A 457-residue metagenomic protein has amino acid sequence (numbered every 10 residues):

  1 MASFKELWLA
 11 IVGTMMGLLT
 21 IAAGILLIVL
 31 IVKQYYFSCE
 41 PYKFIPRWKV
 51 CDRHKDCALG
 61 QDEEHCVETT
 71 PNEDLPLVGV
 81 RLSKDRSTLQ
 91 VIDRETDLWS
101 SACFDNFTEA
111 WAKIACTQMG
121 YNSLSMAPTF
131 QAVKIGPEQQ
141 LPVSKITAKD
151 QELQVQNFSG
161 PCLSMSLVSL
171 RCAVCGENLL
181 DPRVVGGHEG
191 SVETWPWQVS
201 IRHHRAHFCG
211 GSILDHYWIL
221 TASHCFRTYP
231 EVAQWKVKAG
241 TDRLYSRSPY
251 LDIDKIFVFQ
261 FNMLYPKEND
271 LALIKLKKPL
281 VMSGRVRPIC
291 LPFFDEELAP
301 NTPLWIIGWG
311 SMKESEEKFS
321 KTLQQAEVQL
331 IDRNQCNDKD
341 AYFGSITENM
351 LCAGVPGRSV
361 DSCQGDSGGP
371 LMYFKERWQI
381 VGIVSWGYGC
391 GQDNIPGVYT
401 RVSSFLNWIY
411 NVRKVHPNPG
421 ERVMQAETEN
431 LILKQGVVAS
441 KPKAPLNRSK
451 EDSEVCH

Functional and structural regions predicted by a protein language model:
M1-V50, H54-P196, H207-F208, A233-K236 (+1 more regions): Extracellular disulfide-rich modular ectodomains, prototypically LDL receptor class
K55, E64, T96, A206 (+12 more regions): Conserved beta-strand elements of beta-rich interaction domains across eukaryotes, especially beta-propellers
T117-V133, Q139, E177-D181, I201-R202 (+5 more regions): Conserved H-D interstitial segment of serine endopeptidase catalytic domains
S164-V174, A272-K275, V402-I409: Short, structured beta-strand segments at or near domain termini in extracellular proteins/domains
E189, L244-S248, M263-E268, M282-S283 (+2 more regions): Gly/Ser-enriched beta-turn/beta-hairpin loop segments
Q198, R202-H204, T302-H457: Extracellular trypsin-like serine protease catalytic domains
I201-H216, P266-K267: A conserved glycine-rich beta-strand in the N-terminal activation segment of trypsin-fold
L264-R287, E297-G308, Q324: Serine endopeptidase catalytic core focused on the charge-relay Asp
